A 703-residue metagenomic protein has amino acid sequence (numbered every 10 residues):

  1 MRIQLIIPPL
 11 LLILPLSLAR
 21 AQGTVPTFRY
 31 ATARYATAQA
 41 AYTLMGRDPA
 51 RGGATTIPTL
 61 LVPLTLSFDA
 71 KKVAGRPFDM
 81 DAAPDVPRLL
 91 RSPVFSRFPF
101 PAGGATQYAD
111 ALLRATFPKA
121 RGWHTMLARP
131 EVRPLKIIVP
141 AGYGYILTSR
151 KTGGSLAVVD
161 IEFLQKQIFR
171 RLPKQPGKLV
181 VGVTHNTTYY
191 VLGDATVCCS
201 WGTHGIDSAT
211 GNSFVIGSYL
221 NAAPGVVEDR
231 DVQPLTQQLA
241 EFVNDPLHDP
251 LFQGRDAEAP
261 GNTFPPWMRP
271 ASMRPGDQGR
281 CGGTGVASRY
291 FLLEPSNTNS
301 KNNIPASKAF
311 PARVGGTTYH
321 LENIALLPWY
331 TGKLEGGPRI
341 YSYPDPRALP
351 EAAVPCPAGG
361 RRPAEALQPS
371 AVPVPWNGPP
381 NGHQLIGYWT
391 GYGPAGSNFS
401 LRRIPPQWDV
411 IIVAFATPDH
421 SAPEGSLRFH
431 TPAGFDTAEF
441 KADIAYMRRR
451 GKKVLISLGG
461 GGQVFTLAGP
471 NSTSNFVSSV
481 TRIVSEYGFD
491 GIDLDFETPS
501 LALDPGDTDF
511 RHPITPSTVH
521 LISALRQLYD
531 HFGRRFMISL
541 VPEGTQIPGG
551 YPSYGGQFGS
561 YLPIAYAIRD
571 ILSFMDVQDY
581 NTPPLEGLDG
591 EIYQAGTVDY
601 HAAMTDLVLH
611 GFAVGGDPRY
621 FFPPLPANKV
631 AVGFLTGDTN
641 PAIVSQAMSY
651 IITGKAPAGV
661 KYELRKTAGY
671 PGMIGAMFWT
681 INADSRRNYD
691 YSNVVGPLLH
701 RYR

Functional and structural regions predicted by a protein language model:
M1-I7: Bacterial N-terminal signal peptides that target proteins for export
I7-P15: Bacterial N-terminal signal peptides
S17-A21: Sec/Tat signal peptide C-region and signal peptidase I cleavage site
G23-G142, G378-S479, D690-V694: N-terminal carbohydrate-binding/catalytic regions of secreted carbohydrate-active enzymes
L147-P250: Active-site-proximal segment of zinc-dependent metalloprotease catalytic domains
D194-G225, D229, P246-L367: Metalloprotease/metallohydrolase-associated module, dominated by Zn2+-dependent proteases
C281-P338, G391, T582, F612-R703: Substrate-binding cleft of secreted/luminal carbohydrate-active enzymes
W376-L607, L625-A631, T636-I652, P671 (+1 more regions): Chitinase-like catalytic core of GlcNAc-active glycosidases
